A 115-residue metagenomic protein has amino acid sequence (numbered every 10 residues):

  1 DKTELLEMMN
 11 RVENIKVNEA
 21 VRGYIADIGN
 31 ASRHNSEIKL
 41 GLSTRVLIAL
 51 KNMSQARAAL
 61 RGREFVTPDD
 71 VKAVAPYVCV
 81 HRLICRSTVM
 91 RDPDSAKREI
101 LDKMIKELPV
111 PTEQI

Functional and structural regions predicted by a protein language model:
D1-L50: Conserved AAA+ ATPase small/helical "lid" subdomain
H34-I115: C-terminal engagement/docking regions of AAA+ P-loop ATPases
